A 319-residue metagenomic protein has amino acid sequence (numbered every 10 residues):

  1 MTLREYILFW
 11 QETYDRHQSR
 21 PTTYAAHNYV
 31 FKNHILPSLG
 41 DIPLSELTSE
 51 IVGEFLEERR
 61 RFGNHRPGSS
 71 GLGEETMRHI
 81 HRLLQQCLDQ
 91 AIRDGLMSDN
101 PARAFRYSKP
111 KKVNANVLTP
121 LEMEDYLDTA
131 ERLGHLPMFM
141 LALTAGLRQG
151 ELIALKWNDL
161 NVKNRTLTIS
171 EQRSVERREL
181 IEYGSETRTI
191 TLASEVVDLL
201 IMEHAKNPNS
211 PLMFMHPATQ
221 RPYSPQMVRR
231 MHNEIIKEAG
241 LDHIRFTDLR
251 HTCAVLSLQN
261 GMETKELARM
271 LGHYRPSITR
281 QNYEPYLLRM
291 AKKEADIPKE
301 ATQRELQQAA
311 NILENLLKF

Functional and structural regions predicted by a protein language model:
L3-R4, Q11-L96, K112, R221-M227 (+1 more regions): N-terminal core-binding DNA-recognition domain of tyrosine site-specific recombinases/integrases
S70-E74, R78-I80, R93, M97-L155 (+4 more regions): Basic, Lys/Arg- and aromatic-enriched nucleic-acid-binding interface segment
I92-P101, N161-R165, I201-S210: Proline-centered turn/helix-capping motifs that create local helix->coil transitions or kinks
R93, L136, M140, T144-E151 (+4 more regions): C-terminal catalytic core of tyrosine-transesterase DNA break-rejoin enzymes
D159-T166, M262-N282, E314: Short, polar N-cap/turn motifs at the start of nucleic acid-interacting alpha helices
N164, V175-D198, M202, A218 (+1 more regions): C-terminal secondary-structure termini that scaffold catalytic or DNA-interacting sites
Q172, A193-L241: Active-site/catalytic core of tyrosine-dependent DNA strand-transfer enzymes
R173, L271-I297: Catalytic-site neighborhood detector that most strongly recognizes the C-terminal catalytic loop/helix of tyrosine
